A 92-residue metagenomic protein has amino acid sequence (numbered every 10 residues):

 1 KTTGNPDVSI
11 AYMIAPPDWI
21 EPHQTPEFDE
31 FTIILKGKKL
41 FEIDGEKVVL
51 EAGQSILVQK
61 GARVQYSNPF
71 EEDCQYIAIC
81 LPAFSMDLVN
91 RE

Functional and structural regions predicted by a protein language model:
K1-H23, L88: A short glycine-rich, His/Asp/Glu-containing loop-to-beta-strand
T3, P26-E27, I34-K36, Q59 (+1 more regions): A short, compositionally biased micro-patch
N5-S9, Q65-E92: Double-stranded beta-helix
V8, K38, E46-V48: Well-ordered beta-strand scaffold positions
M13-P16, Q24-F41, I79-L81: Short, conserved beta-strand element in jelly-roll/cupin
E21-H23, F41-E42, V58, V64-E71 (+1 more regions): Short beta-strand His + acidic residue motifs that chelate non-heme Fe in jelly-roll/DSBH and cupin folds
G45-K60: Short acidic-glycine-tyrosine-enriched beta hairpin
